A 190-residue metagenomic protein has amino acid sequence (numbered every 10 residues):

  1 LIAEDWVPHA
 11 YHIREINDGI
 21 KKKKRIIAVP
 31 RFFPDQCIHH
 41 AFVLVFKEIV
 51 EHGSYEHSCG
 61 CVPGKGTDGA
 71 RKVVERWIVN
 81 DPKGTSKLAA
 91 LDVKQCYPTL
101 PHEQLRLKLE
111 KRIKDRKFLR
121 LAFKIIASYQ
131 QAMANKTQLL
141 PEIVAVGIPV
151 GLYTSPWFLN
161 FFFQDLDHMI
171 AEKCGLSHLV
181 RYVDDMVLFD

Functional and structural regions predicted by a protein language model:
L1, G66, K114-R116: General structural signal for secondary-structure boundaries
L1-A10: Amphipathic alpha-helical blocks
H9-H39, G53-K65, Y129-N160: Short, conserved non-catalytic motifs in the polymerase core
H12, K23-R25, P34, I38-F46 (+6 more regions): Generic hydrophobic, aliphatic-rich segments that mediate packing or membrane embedding
H40, L44, E48, N160-D165: Short, residue-level hotspots on alpha-helical faces of the histone-fold and other alpha-helical interaction modules
V43-P101: Active-site-proximal segment of RNA-dependent polymerases
W77-V183, V187-D190: Conserved polymerase palm-domain catalytic core
